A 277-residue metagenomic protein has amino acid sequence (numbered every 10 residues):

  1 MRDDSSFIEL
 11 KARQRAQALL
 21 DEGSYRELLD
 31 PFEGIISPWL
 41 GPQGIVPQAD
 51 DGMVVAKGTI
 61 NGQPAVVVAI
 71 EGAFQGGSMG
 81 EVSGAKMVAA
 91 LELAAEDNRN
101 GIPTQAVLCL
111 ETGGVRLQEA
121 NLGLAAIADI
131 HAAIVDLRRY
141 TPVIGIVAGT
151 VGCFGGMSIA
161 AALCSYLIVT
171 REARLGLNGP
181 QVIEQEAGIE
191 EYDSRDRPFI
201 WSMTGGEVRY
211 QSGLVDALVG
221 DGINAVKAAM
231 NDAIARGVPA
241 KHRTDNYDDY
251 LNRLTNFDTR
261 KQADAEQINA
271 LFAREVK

Functional and structural regions predicted by a protein language model:
M1-L28, Q185-K277: Amphipathic alpha-helical segments at domain termini/boundaries
D4-V66: Short beta-strand/loop segment at the start of cytosolic alpha/beta domains
L20-S24, L91, A95-N98, I134 (+2 more regions): Structural signal for hydrophobic packing residues in well-ordered secondary-structure cores of soluble enzyme domains
D51, M79-I102: A short, well-ordered alpha-helical element
I60-A85: STAS-typified acidic loop motif
V66-I70, T104-G113, I144-A148: Glycine- and acidic-rich phosphate- and metal-coordinating loops
G101-Q105, A173-G176: Glycine-rich phosphate/pyrophosphate-binding loops and their adjacent beta-strand/loop elements at enzyme active sites
G113-K241: Conserved catalytic cores of soluble enzyme domains, especially glycine-rich substrate-binding beta-alpha loops
